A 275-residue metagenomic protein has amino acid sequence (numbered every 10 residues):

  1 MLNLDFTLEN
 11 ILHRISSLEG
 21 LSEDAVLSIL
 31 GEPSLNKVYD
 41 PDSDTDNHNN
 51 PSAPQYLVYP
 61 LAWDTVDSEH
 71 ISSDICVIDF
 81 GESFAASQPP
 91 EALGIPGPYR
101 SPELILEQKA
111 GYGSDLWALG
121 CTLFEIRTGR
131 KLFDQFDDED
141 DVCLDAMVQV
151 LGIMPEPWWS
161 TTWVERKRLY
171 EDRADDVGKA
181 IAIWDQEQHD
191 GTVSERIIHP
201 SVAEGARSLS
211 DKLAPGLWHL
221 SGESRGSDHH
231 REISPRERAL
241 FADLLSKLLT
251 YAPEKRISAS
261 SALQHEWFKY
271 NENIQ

Functional and structural regions predicted by a protein language model:
M1-Q275: Intrinsically disordered, low-complexity regulatory segments of kinases
